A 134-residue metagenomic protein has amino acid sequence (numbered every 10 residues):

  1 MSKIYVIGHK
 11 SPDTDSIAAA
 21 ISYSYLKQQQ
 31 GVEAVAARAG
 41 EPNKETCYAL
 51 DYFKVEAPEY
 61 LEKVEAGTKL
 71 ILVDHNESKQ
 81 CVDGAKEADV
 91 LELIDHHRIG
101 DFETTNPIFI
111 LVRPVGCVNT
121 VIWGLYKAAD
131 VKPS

Functional and structural regions predicted by a protein language model:
M1-S134: Replace "Mg2+/Mn2+-dependent" with "divalent metal-dependent
